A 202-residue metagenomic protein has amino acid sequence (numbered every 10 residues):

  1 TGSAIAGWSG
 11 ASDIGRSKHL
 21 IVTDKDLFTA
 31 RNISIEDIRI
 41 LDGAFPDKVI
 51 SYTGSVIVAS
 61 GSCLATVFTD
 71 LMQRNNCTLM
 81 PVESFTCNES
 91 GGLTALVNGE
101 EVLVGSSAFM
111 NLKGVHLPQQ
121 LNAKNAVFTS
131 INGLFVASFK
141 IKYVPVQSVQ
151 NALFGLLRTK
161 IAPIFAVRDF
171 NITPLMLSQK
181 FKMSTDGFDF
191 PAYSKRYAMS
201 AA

Functional and structural regions predicted by a protein language model:
T1, D26, G99, T129 (+2 more regions): Residue-level signature of catalytic and energy-coupling elements of molecular machines, predominantly ATP/GTP-dependent
T1-Y52: Conserved catalytic phosphorylation-site environment of P-type ATPases
A4-G15, R74, T78, N111-L117: Short, basic/aromatic recognition patches
I14-S17, E89, L121-A123: Short, small/polar residue-rich loop motifs at catalytic or cofactor-binding pockets
I21, L93-L96, N125-S130, F165-A166: Cytosolic beta-strand hydrophobic patch enriched in CBS
D42-V97, R168, T173-L175: ATP-binding catalytic core of ATPases
G99, A137-A202: Conserved ATP-binding TGD loop and adjacent catalytic N/P-domain core of P-type ATPases
